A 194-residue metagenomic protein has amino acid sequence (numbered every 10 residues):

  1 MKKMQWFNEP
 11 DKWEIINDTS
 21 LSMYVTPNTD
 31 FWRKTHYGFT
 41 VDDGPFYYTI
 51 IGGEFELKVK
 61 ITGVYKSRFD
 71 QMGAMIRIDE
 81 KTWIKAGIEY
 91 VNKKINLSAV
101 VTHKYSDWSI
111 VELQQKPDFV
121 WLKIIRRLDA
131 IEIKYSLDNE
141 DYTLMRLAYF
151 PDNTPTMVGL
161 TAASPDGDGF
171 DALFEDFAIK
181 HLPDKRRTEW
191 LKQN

Functional and structural regions predicted by a protein language model:
M1-N194: Extracellular glycan-recognition regions
